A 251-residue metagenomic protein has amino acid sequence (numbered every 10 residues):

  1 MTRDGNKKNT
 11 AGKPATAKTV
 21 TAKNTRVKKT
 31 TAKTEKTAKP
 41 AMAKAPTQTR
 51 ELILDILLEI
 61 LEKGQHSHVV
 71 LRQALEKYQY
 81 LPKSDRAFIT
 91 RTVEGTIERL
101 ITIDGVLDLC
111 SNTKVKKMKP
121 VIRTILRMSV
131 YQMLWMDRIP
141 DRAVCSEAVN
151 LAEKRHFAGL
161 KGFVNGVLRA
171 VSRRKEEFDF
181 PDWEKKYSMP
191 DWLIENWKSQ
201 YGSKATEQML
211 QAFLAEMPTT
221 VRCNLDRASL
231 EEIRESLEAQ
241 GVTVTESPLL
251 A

Functional and structural regions predicted by a protein language model:
M1-A251: Class I Rossmann-like S-adenosyl-L-methionine
